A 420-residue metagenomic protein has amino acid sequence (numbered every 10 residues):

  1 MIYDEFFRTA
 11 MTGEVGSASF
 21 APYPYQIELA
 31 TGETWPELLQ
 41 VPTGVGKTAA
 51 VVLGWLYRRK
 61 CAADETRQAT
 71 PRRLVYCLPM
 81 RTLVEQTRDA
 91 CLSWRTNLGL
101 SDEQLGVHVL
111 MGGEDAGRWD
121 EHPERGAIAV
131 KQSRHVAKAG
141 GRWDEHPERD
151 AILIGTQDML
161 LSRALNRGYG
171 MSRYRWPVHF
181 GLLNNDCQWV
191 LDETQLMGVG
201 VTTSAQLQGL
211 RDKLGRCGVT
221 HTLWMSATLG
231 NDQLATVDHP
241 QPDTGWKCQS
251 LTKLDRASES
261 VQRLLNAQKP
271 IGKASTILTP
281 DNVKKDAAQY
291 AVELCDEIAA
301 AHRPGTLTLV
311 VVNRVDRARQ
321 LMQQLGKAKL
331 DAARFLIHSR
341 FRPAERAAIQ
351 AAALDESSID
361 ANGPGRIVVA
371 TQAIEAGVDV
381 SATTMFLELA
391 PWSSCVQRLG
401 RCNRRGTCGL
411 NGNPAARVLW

Functional and structural regions predicted by a protein language model:
M1-W420: N-terminal helicase ATP-binding lobe
